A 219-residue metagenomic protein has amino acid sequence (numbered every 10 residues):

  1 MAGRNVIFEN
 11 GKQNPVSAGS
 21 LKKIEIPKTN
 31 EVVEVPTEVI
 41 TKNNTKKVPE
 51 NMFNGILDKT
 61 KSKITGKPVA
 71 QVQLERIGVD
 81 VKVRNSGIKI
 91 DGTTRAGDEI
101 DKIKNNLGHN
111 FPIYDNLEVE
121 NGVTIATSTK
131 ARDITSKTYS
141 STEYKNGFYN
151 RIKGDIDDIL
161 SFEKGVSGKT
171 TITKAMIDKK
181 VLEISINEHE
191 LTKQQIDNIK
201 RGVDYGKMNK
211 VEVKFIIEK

Functional and structural regions predicted by a protein language model:
A2-K219: Catalytic toxin/effector domains delivered as secreted proteins or via bacterial secretion systems
